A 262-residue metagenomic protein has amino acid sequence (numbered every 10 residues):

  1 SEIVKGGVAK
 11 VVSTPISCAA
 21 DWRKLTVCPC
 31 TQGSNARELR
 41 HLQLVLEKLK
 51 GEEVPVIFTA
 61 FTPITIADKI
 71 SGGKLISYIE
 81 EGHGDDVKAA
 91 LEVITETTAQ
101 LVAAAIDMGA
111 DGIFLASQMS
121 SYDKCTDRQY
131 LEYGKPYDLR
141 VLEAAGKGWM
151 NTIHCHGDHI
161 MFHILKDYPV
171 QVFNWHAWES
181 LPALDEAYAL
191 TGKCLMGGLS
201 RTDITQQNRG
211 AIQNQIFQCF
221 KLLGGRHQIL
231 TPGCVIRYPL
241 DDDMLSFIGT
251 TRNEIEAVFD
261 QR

Functional and structural regions predicted by a protein language model:
S1, V8-I16, D68-S77: Short, flexible, mixed-charge acidic loops at enzyme active sites
V4-L46: A gly/proline- and charged-residue-enriched helix-loop-helix capping module
P29-R262: Active-site loop segments of alpha/beta catalytic cores
